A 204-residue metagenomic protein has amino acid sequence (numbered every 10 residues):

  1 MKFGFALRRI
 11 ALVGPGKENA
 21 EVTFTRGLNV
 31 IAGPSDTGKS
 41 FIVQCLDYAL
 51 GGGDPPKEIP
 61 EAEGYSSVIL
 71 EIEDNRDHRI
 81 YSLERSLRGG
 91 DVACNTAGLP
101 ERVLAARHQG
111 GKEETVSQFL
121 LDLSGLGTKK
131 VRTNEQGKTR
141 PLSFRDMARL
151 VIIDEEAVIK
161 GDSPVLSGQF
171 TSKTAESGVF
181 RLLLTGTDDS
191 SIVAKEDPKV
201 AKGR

Functional and structural regions predicted by a protein language model:
M1-N95: Extreme N-terminal "head/tail" segments of very large remodeling/mechanoenzyme assemblies
G52, S67-L70, G137, P141 (+1 more regions): Short, surface-exposed, charged/polar-biased interaction segments
R88-K199: Extended, charged alpha-helical "arm/stalk" segments used for dimerization and assembly in large NTPase-driven machines
